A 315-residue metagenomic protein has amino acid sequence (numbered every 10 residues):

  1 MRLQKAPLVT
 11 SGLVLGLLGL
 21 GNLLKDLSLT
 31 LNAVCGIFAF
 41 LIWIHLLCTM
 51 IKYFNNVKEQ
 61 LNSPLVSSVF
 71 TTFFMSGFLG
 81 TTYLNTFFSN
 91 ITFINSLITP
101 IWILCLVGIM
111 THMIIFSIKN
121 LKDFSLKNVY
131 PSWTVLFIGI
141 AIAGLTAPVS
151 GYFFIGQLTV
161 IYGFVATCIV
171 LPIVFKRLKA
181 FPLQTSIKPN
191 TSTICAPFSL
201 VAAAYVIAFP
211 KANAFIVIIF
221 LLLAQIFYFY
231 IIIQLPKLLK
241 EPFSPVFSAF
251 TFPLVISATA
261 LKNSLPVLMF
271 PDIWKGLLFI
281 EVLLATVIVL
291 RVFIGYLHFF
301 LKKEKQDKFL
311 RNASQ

Functional and structural regions predicted by a protein language model:
M1-G21, N55-T82, W102, I118-L145 (+6 more regions): Juxtamembrane helix-loop boundaries in multi-pass membrane proteins
G21, F38-I44, F175, A180 (+7 more regions): Membrane-embedded alpha-helices and immediately adjacent juxtamembrane helical segments in alpha-helical membrane
N22-L31, L84-L97, L145-Q157, Y205-I216 (+1 more regions): Helix-coil boundary and interhelical linker segments in multi-pass alpha-helical membrane proteins
K25-N90, T99: Membrane helical hairpin/interfacial module
L31-I44, I94-I109, F154-C168, A214-I226 (+1 more regions): Structural signature of hydrophobic alpha-helical transmembrane segments
L41-K52, C105-S117, T167-V174, F229-I233: Membrane-water interface of transmembrane alpha-helices
T82-N120: A generic, well-ordered mixed alpha/beta core segment in the N-terminal half of proteins
L104, W133-Y228, I233: Generic multipass alpha-helical transmembrane bundles of integral membrane proteins
